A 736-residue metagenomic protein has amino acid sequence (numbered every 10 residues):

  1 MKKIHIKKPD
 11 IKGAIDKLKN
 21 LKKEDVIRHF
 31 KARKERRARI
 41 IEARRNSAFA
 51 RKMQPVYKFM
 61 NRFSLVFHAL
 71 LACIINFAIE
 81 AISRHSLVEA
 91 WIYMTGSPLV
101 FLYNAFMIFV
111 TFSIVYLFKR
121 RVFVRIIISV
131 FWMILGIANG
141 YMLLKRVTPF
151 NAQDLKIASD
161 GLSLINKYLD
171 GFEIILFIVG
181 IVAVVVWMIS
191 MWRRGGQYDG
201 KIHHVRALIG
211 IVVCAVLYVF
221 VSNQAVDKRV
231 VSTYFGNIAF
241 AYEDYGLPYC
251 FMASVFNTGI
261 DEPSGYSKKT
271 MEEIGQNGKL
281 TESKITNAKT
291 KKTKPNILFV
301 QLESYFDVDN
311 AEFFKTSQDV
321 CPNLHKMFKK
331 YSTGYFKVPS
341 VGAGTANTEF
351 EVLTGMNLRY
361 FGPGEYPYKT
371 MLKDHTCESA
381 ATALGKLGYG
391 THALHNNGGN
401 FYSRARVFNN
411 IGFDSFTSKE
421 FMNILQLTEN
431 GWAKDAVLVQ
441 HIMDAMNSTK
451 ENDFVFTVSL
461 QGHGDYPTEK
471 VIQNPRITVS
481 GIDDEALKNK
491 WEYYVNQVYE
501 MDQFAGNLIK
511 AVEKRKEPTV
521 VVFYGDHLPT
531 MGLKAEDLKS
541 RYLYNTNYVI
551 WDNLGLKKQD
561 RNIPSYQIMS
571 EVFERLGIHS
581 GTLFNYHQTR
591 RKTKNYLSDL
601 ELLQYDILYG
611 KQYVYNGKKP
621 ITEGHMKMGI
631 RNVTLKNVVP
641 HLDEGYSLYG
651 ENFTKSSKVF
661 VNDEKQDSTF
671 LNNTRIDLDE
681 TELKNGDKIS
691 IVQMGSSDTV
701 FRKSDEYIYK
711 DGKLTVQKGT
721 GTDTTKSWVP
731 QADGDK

Functional and structural regions predicted by a protein language model:
M1-A38: N-terminal targeting leaders characterized by basic, low-complexity, disordered sequences that direct proteins
D10, D25, I157-D160, N323 (+1 more regions): Exposed alpha-helical structural elements
E35-Y242, N685-K688: Transmembrane and membrane-interface helices of multi-pass, inner-membrane envelope-modifying transferases
A152-L155, I238-F251, G342-A343, A433: Membrane-interface micro-motifs in multi-pass membrane enzymes
G161, I297-E303: Residue-level preference for non-acidic, small/hydrophobic
V221-F299: Membrane-interface segments at or immediately adjacent to transmembrane helices that form the boundary between
E282-T290, L302, D307-K736: Solvent-exposed soluble domains appended to multi-pass membrane proteins
